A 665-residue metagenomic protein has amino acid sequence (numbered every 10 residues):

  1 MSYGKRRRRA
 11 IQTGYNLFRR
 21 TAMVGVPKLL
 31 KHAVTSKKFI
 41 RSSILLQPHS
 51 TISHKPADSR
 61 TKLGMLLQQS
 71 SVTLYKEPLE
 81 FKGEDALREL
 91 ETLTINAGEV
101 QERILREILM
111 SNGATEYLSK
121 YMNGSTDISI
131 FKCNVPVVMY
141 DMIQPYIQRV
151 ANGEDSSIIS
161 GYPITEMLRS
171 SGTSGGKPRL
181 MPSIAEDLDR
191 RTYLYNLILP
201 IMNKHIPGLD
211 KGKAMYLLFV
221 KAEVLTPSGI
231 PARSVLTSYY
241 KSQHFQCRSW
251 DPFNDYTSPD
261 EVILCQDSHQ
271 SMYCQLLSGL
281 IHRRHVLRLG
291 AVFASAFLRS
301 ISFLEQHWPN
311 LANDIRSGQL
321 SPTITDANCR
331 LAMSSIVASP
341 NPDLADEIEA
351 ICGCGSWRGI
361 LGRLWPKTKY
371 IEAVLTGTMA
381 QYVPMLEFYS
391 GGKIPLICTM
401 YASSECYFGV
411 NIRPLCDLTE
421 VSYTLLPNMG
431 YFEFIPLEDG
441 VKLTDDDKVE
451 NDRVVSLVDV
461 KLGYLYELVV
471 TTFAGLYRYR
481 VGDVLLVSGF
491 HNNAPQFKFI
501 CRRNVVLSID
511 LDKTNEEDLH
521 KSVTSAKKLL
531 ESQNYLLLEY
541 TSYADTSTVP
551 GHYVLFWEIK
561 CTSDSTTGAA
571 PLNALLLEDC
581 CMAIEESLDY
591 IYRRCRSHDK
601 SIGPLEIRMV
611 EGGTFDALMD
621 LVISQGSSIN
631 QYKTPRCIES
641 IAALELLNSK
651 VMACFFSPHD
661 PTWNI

Functional and structural regions predicted by a protein language model:
Y3, Y15-F18, F39: Aromatic (phenylalanine/tyrosine) cluster motif
R6-R7, H32: Compositionally biased, intrinsically disordered low-complexity segments enriched in Pro/Arg/Gln/His
G14, V24, L30, S36 (+8 more regions): Active-site glycine/GP-rich loop and adjacent strand/helix microenvironment that borders small-molecule binding pockets
I143: Helix-loop module immediately N-terminal to the HCX5R catalytic loop in PTP-like cysteine phosphatase domains
Q148-R169: Conserved pre-ATP/AMP-binding loop-to-beta segment of ANL
E166-M181, S300, I607: Conserved adenylation A10 loop of the ANL superfamily
G172-P231, V262, I281-H282: Conserved adenylate-forming
